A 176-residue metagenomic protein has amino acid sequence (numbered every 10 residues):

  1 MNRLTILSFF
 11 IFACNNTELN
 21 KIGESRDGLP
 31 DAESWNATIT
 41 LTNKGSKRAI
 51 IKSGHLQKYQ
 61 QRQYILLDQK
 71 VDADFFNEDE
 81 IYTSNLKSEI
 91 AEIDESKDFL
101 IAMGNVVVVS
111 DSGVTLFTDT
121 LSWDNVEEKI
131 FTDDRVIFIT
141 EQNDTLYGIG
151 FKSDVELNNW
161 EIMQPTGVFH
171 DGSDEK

Functional and structural regions predicted by a protein language model:
M1-K176: Mature-chain termini and adjacent capping regions
